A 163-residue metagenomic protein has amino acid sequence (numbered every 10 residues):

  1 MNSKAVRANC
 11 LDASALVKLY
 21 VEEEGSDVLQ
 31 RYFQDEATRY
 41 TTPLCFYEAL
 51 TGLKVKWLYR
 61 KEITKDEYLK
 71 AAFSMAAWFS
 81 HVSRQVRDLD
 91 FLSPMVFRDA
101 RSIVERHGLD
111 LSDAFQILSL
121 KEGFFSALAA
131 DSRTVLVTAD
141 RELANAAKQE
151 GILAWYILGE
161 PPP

Functional and structural regions predicted by a protein language model:
M1-A8, L118, G123-P163: Acidic, PIN/NYN-like endoribonuclease modules and their adjacent C-terminal/linker elements
M1-E48, G52-A71, L158-P163: Short, well-structured N-terminal submotif of metal-dependent ribonuclease cores
N2-A5, V21-D27, V55-L58, A76-D88 (+3 more regions): Noncatalytic, solvent-exposed loop/strand surfaces of beta-propeller-type extracellular/periplasmic domains
T38, L53, T64, Y68-L92 (+6 more regions): Anionic, Ser/Thr-rich low-complexity intrinsically disordered regions
H81-E142: Active-site neighborhoods of divalent-metal-dependent phosphate/nucleic-acid chemistry enzymes
